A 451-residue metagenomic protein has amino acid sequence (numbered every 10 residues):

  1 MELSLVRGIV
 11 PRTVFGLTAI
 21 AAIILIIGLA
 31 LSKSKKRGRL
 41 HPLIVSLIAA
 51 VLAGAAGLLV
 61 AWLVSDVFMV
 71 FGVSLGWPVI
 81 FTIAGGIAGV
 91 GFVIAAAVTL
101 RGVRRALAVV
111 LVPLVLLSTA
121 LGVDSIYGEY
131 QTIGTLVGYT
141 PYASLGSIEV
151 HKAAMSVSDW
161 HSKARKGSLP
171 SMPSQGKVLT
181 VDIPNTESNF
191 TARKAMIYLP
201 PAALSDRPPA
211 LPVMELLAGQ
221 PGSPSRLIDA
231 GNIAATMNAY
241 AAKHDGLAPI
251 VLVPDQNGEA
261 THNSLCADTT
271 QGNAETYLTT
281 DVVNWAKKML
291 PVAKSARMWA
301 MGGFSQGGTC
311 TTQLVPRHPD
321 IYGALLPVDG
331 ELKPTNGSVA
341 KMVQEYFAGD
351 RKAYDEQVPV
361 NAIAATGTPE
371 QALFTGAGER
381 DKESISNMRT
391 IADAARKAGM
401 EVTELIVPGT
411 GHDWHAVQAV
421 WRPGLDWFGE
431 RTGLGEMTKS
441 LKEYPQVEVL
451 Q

Functional and structural regions predicted by a protein language model:
M1-Q451: Non-catalytic cap/lid and distal C-terminal segments of serine-dependent acyl enzymes
